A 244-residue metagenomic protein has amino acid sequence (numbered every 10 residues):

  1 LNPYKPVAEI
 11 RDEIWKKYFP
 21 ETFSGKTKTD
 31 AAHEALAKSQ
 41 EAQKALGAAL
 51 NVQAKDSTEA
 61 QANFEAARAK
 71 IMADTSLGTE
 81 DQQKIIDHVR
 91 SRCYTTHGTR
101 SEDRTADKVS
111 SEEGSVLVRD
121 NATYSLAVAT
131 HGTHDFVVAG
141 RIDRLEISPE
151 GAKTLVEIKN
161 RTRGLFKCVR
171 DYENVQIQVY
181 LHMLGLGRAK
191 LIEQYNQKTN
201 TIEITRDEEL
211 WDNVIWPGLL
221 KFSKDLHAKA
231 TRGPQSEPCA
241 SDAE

Functional and structural regions predicted by a protein language model:
L1-E244: Accessory terminal regions of nucleic-acid processing enzymes
